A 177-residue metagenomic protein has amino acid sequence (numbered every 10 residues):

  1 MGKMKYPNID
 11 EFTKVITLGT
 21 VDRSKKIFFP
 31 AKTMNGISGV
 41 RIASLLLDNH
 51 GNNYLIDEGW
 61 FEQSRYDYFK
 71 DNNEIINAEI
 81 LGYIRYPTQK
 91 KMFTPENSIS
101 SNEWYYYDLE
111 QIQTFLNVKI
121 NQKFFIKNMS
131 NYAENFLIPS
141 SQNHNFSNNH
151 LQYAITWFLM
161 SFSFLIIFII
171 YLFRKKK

Functional and structural regions predicted by a protein language model:
M1-K177: Surface-exposed, charge/polar-rich loops and edge strands
